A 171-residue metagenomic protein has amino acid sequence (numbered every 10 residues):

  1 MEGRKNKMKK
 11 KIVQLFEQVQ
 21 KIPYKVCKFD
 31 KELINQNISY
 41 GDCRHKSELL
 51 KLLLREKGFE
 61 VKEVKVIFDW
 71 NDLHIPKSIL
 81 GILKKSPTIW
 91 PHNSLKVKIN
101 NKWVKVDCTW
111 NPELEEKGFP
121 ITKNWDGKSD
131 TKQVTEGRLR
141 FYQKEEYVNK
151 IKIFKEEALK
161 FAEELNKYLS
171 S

Functional and structural regions predicted by a protein language model:
M1, K7-Q14, G58-F59, I99-N100 (+2 more regions): Solvent-exposed, well-ordered amphipathic alpha-helical segments that flank/support binding or catalytic loops
M1-D42, K46-K51, K105, Y168-L169: Secondary-structure boundary elements
K11, E48-T135: Hydrophobic/aromatic-rich core segments of domains that either
K28, K123, S129, E145-E146 (+1 more regions): Generic alpha-helical secondary structure signal
V134-S171: Alpha-helical and coiled-coil interaction segments, frequently adjacent to or embedded within charge-biased
